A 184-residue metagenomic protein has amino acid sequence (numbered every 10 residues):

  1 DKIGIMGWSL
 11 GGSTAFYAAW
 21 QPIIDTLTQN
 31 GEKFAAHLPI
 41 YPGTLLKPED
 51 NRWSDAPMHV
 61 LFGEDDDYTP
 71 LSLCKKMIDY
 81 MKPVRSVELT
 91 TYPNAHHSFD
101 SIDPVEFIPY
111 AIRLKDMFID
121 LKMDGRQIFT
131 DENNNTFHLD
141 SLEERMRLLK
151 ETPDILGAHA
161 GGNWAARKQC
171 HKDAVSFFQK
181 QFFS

Functional and structural regions predicted by a protein language model:
D1-D55, D65-Y68, S72: Primarily recognizes the serine-hydrolase "nucleophile elbow" in alpha/beta-hydrolase and SGNH/GDSL folds
I3, M58, S86-V87: Hydrophobic anchor at the start of a short beta-strand that flanks the dinucleotide cofactor-binding loop
R52-W53, D79-K82: Short, surface-exposed basic-aromatic patches at helix termini and helix-loop junctions that form
H59-F62, Y92: Short beta-strand/loop motif that positions the catalytic acidic residue of the alpha/beta-hydrolase fold
D67, E88-L89: Juxtamembrane membrane-interface segments at transmembrane alpha-helix termini
T69-Y80, P104: Short alpha-helix in the alpha/beta-hydrolase fold that links the catalytic acid
K82-V87, P93-S184: Alpha/beta-hydrolase-fold serine-hydrolase catalytic core, especially in secreted/extracellular enzymes
